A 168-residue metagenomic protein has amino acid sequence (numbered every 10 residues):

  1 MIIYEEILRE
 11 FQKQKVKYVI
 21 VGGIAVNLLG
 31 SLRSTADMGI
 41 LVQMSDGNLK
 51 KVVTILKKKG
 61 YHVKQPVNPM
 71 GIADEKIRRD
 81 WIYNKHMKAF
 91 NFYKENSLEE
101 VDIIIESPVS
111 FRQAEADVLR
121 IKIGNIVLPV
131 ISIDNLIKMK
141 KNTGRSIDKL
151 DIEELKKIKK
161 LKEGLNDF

Functional and structural regions predicted by a protein language model:
M1-F168: Compositionally biased terminal segments of proteins
